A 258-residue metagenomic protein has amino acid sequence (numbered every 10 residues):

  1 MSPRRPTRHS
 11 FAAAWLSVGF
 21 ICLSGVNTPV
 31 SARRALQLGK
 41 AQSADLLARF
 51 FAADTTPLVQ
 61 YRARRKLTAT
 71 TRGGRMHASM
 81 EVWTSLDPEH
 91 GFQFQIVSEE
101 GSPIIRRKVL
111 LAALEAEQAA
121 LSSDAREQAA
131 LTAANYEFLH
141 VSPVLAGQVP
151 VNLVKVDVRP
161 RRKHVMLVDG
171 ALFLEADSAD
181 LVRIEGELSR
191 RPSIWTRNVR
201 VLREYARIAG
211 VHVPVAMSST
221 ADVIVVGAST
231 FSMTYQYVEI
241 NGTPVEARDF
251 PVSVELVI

Functional and structural regions predicted by a protein language model:
S2-W15: Bacterial N-terminal signal peptides that target proteins for export
A14-S24: Bacterial N-terminal signal peptides
C22-L36: Bacterial Sec-dependent signal peptides at the C-terminal "C-region" and cleavage site
A32-D169, A176-V182, S189-V199, V211 (+1 more regions): Structured extracytoplasmic
L172-F173, R203: A residue-level detector for well-ordered beta-strand positions
L202-A209: Long amphipathic alpha-helical scaffold regions
